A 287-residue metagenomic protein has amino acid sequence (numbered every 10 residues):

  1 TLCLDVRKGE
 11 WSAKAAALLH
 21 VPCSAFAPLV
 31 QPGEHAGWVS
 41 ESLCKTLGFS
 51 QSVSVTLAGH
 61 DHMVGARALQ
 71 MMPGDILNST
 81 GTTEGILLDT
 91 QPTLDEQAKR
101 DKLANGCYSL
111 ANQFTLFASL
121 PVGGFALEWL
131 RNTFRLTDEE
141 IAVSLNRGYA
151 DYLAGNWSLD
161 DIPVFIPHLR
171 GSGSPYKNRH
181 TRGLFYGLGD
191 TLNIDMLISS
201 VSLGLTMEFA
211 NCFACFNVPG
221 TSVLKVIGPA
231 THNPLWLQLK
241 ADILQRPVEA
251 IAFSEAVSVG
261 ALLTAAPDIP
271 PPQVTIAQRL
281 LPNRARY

Functional and structural regions predicted by a protein language model:
T1-D5, P28-Q31, A36: Short beta-strand-loop/turn "lid" adjacent to the catalytic site in phosphate-handling enzymes
L2-L18, E41-I227, H232-R286: Active-site core segments that coordinate phosphate-bearing ligands/cofactors across diverse enzyme families
L18-A25: A structural motif corresponding to the C-terminal end of an alpha-helix and its immediate exit/capping segment
